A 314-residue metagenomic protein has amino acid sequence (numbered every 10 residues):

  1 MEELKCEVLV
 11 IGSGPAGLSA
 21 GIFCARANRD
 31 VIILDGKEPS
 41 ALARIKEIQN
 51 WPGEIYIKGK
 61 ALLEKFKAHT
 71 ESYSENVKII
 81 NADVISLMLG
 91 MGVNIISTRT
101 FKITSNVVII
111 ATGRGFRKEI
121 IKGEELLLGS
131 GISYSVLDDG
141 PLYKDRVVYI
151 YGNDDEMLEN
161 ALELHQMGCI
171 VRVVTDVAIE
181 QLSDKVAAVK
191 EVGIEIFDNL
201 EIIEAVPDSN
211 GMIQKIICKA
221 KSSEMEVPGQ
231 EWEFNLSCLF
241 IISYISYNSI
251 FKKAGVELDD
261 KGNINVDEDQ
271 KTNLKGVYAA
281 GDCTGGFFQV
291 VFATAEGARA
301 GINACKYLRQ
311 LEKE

Functional and structural regions predicted by a protein language model:
K5-E7, N81-A82, K144-R146, N199 (+1 more regions): Phosphate-coordination loops involved in phosphoryl transfer and adenosine-cofactor binding
C6-E71, N153-E180: Beta1-alpha1 glycine-rich phosphate/pyrophosphate-binding loop at the start of Rossmann-like nucleotide-binding domains
V8, V31, I132, V147-V148 (+2 more regions): Conserved hydrophobic helix-helix packing surfaces used for dimerization/oligomerization
R26-R29, V173-T175, F292-E314: Internal hydrophobic alpha-helix adjacent to the cofactor/substrate pocket in enzyme cavities
T70-S97, K102-S105, M167-V266, R309-K313: A Rossmann-like FAD-binding core segment of flavoenzymes
R114-L162: Glycine-rich dinucleotide-binding loop and its adjacent helix/turn
L126-L142, I241-V291, R299, K306: FAD-site-proximal beta/loop scaffold in flavoenzymes
